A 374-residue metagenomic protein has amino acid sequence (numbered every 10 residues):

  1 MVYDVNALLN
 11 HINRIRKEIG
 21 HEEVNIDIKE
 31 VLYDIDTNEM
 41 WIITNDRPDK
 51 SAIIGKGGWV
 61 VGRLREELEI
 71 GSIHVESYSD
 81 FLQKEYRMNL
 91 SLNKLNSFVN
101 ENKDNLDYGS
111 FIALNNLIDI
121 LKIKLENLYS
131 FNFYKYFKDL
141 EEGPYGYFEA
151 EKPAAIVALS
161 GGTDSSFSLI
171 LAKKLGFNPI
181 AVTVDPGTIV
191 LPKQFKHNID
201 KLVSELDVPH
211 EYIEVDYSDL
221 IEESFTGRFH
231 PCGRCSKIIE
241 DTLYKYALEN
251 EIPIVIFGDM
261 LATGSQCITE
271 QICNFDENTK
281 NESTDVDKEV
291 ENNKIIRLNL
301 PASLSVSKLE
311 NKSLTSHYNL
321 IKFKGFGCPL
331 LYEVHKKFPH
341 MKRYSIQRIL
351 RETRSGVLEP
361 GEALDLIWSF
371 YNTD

Functional and structural regions predicted by a protein language model:
M1-I156, L171-N178, P186-I189, E205-P209 (+4 more regions): RNA-binding accessory domains that recognize and position tRNA/RNA substrates
G55, K196-R228, D259: A conserved beta-strand->alpha-helix junction
G58-V61, L169, P192-D200, K308 (+1 more regions): Short, surface-exposed alpha-helical segments at coil->helix boundaries
T163-D164: Hydrophobic/small residue at the entry helix of a nucleotide-binding pocket
K173, S204, L248, S316: Anion (oxyanion) recognition and catalysis
L220, T226-E310: Active-site adenylate/phosphate-handling loop in enzymes that bind or generate adenylated species
M260, A302-D374: Mid-to-C-terminal catalytic subdomains of enzymes that bind/position adenosyl phosphate moieties or nucleic-acid
